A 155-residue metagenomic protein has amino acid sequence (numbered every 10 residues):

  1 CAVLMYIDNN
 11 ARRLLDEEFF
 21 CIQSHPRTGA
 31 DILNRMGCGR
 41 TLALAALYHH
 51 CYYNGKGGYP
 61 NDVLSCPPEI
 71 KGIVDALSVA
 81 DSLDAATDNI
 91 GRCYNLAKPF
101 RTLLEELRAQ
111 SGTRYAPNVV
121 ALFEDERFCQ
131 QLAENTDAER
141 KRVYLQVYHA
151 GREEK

Functional and structural regions predicted by a protein language model:
C1-K155: Histidine- and acidic-residue-rich, metal-dependent catalytic cores
